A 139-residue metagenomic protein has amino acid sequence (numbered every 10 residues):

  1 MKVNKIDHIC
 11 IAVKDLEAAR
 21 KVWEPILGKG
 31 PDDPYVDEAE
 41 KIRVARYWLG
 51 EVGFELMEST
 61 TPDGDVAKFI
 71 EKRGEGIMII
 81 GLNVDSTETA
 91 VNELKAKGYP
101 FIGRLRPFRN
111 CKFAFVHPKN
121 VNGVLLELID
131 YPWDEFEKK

Functional and structural regions predicted by a protein language model:
M1-K2, A45-W48, E55, V91-K139: Vicinal oxygen chelate
K2-N4, R73-G74: Short, surface-exposed connector motifs at secondary-structure boundaries
K5-D7, K29-G30: The feature marks the first
I6-V13, W23, Y47, F54-M57 (+4 more regions): Short, structured motif recognition centered on aromatic/hydrophobic residues
V13-K21, I26, G30, T61 (+1 more regions): Vicinal oxygen chelate
I26-L49, G53, H117: N-terminal strand-loop-strand beta-hairpin
F69: Regulatory and interaction patches adjacent to catalytic/ligand-binding sites in large macromolecular machines
